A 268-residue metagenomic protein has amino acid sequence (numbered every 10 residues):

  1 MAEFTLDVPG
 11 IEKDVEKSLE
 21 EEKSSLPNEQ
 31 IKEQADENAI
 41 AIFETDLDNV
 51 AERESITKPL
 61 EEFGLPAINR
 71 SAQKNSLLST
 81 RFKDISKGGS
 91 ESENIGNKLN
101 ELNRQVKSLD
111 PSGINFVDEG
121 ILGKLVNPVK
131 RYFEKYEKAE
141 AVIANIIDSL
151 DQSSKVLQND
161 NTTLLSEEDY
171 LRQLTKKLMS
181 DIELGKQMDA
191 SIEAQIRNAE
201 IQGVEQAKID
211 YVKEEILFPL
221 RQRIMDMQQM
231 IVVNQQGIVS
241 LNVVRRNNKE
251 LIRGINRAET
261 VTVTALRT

Functional and structural regions predicted by a protein language model:
A2-T163: Leu/Val/Ala/Ile-rich N-terminal alpha-helices, chiefly Sec-type signal peptides and the beginnings
A67, S71, N75, G89-S92 (+7 more regions): Long amphipathic alpha-helices with heptad-repeat character, especially coiled-coil-forming segments used
S90, N159, S166, Q173 (+5 more regions): A structural signal for alpha-helical segments
L99-L102, T175, I182, L220 (+1 more regions): Short amphipathic alpha-helical coiled-coil/interface segments
K107, P111, E137, D151 (+4 more regions): Signal for well-folded cores of large energy- and translation-related assemblies
S149-D189: Long, hydrophobic, well-ordered secondary-structure blocks that form the structural core and pocket-lining surfaces
S191-T268: Long amphipathic all-alpha helical oligomerization modules
